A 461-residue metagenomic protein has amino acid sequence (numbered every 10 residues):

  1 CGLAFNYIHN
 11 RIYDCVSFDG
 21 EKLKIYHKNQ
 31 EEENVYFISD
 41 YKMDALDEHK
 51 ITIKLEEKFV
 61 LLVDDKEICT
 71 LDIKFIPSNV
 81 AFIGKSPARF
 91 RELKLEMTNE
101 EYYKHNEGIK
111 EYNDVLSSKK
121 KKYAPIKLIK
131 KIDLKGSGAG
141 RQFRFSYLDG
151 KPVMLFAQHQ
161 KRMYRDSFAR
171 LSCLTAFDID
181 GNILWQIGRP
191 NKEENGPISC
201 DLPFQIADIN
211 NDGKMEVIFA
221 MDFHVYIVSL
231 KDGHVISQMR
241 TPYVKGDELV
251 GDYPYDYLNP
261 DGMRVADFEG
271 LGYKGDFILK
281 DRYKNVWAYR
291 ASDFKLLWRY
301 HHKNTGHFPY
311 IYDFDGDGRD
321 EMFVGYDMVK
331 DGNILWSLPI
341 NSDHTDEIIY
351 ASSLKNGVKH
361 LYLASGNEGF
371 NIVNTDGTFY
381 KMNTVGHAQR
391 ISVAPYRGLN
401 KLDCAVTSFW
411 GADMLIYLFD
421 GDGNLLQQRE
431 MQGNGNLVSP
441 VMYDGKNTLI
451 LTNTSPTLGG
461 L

Functional and structural regions predicted by a protein language model:
C1-I126: Extracellular glycan-recognition regions
E96-L461: Beta-propeller-forming repeat regions
